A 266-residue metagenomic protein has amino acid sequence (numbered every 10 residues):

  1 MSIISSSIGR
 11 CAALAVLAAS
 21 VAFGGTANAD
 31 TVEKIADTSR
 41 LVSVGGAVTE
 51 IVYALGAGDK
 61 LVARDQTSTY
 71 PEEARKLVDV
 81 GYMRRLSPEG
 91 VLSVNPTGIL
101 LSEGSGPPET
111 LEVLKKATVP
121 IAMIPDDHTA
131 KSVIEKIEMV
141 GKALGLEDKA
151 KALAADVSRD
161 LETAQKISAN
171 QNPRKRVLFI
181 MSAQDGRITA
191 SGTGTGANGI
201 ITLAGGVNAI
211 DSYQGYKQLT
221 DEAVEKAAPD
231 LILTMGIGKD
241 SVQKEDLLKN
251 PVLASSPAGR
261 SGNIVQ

Functional and structural regions predicted by a protein language model:
S2-A15: Bacterial N-terminal signal peptides that target proteins for export
F23-A29: Sec/Tat signal peptide C-region and signal peptidase I cleavage site
K34-R40, E109-D185, I210-S212, G262-Q266: Extracytoplasmic substrate-binding proteins
R40-V94, G98-S105: A short, structured surface patch at a secondary-structure boundary
G45, E103-G104, D126, Y213 (+1 more regions): Short secondary-structure boundary segments
D65, S191-Y216, G236, S261: His/Asp/Glu-enriched short active-site or ligand-binding loop at hydrolase and phosphoryl-transfer sites
P88-N95, T220-A228: Short helices/loops that flank or line small-molecule/ion binding pockets
S105-K116, T234-N250: A ligand-binding cleft/hinge motif common to bilobed small-molecule-binding domains
